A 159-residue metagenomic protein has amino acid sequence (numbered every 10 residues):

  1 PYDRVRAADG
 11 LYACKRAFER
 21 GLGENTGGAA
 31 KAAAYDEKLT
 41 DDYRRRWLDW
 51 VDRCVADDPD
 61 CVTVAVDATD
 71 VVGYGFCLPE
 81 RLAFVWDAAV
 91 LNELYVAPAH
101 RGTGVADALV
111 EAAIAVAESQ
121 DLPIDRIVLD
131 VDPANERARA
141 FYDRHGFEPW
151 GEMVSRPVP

Functional and structural regions predicted by a protein language model:
P1-D3, D143, G151-E152, R156-P159: Acyl-donor-binding surface of acyltransferase catalytic domains
A8-W86, N92, A97, V110 (+3 more regions): Acetyl-CoA-dependent GNAT
W86, G104, R137: Residues that form or flank phosphate/diphosphate-binding pockets in enzymes that use nucleotide phosphates
R101, A113, P123-A138, S155-P159: Conserved beta-strand-loop-alpha-helix junction that forms the acyl-donor binding cleft
G102-V110: Glycine-rich acyl-CoA binding loop
D107, P133-G151: Conserved active-site alpha-helix within GNAT-family acetyltransferase domains
Q120-L122, H145: Structural motif
